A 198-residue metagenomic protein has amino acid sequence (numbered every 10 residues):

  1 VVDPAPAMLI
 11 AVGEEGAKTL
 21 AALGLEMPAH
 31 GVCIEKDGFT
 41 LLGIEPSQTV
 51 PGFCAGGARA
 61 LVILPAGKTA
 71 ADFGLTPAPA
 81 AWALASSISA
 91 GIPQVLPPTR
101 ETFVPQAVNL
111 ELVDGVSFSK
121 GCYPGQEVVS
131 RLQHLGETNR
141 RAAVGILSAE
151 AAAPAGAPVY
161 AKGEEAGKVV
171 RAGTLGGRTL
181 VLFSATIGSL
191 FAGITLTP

Functional and structural regions predicted by a protein language model:
V1-A90: Acidic, low-complexity central loop/insert segments
G13, F103-P105, G115: Generic detector of bulky aromatic hydrophobic side chains
A80, A85-E111: Short, conserved active-site entrance elements at the starts or edges of catalytic domains
P98, V108-V116, S130-P198: Glycine-rich, small/acidic residue-mixed loop/short-helix segments
Q126-E127: Structural motif
